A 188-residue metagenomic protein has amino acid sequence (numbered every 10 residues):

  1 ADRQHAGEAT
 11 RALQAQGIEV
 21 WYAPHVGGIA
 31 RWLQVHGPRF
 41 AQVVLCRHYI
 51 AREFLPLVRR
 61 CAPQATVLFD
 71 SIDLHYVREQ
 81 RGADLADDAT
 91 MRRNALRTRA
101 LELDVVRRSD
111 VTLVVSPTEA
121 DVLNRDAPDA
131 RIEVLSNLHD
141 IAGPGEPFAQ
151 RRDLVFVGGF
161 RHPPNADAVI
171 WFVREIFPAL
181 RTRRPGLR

Functional and structural regions predicted by a protein language model:
A1, D88, R107-L113, D121-R188: Conserved catalytic-core segment of nucleotide-activated headgroup transferases in glycan assembly
A1-V26: N-terminal strand-loop element at the rim of the active site of nucleotide-sugar-dependent glycosyltransferases
H5, Y49-I50, T118-A120: Alpha-helix capping/helix-boundary segments
G28-P38, E146: Short amphipathic alpha-helix with an adjacent loop that forms part of the alpha/beta core around
Q34-E53, T66-L68: Short N-terminal targeting/anchoring amphipathic segment
R47, S71-D73, S116-P117: Helix N-cap/beta->alpha junction signal
C61-E79: Active-site proximal beta-strand in glycosyltransferases
H75, A89-V111: Membrane-proximal helix-turn-helix segments that form the acceptor-binding/catalytic region of lipid-linked
